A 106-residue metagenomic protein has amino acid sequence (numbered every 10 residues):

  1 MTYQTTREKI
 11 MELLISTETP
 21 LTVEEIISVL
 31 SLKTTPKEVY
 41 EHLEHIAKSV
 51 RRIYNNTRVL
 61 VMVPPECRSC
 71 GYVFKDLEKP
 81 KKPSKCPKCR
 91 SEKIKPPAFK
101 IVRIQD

Functional and structural regions predicted by a protein language model:
M1-M62: Long, charged N-terminal interaction/targeting segments
P64, P83: Residues immediately within or flanking Cys/His clusters that coordinate Zn2+ in small zinc-binding modules
C67-C70, C86-C89: Short cysteine-rich clusters marking metal-coordination/redox-active sites
Y72-F74, F99: Aromatic side chains
K75, I94: Short functional micro-motifs and their immediate structural scaffolds
P97-D106: Short Fe-S-cluster ligation motifs
